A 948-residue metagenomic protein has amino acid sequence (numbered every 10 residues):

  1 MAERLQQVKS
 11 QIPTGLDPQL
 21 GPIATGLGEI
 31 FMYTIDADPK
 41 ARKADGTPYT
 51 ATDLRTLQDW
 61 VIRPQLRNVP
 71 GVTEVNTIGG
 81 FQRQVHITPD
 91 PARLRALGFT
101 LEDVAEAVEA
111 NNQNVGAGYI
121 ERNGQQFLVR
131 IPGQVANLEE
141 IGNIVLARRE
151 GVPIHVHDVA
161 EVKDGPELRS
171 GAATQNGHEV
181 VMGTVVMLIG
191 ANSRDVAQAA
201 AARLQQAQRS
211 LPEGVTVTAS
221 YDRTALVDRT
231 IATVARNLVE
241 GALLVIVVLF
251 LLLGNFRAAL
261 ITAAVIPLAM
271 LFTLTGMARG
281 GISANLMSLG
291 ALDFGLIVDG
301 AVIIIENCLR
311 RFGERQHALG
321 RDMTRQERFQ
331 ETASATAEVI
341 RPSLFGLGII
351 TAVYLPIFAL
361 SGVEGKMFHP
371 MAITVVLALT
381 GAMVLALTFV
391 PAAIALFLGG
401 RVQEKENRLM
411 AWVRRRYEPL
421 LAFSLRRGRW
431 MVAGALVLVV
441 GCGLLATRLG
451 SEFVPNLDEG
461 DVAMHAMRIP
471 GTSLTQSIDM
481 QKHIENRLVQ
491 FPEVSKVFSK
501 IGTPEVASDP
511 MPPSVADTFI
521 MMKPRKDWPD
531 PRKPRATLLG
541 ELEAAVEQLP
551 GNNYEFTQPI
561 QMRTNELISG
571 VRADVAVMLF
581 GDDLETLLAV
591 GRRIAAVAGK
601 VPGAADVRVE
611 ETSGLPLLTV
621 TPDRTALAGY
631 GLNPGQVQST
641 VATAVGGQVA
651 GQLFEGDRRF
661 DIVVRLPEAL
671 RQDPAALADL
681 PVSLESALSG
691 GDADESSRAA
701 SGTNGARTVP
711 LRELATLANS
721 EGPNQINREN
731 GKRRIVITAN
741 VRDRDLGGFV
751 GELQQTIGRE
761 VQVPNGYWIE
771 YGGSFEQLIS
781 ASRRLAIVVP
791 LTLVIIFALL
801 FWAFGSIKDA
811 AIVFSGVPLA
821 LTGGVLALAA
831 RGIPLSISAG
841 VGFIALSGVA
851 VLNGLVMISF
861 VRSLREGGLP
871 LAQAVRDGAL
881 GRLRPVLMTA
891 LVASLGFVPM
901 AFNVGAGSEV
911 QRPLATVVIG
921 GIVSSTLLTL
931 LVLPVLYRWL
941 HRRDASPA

Functional and structural regions predicted by a protein language model:
M1-A242, L252, R321, K366 (+6 more regions): Membrane-proximal extracytoplasmic
M1-L27, A92-Q113, L128-Q134, T475-V571 (+3 more regions): Solvent-exposed, membrane-proximal periplasmic/extracellular interface segments of envelope transport and secretion
A2-Q11, G15-Q19, T52-F81, D103 (+5 more regions): Extracytoplasmic/periplasmic
L16, R279, F294-L309, I340-A359 (+8 more regions): Transmembrane alpha-helices and their membrane-interface boundaries in multi-pass membrane transporters and channels
L168, R223, V227, L260 (+4 more regions): C-terminal transmembrane helical bundles of large multi-pass transporters and their helix-start/helix-kink determinants
S220, V227, I231, I305 (+4 more regions): Helix-loop junctions and hydrophobic alpha-helical segments within the transmembrane domains of large membrane
G313-S334, V363-H369, T388-V439, P470-T472 (+5 more regions): Interfacial helix-loop-helix hairpins and adjacent transmembrane helices of multi-pass alpha-helical membrane proteins
A337-V339, K405-P455, V489, S495 (+3 more regions): Signature of alpha-helical transmembrane segments and their immediate interfacial
